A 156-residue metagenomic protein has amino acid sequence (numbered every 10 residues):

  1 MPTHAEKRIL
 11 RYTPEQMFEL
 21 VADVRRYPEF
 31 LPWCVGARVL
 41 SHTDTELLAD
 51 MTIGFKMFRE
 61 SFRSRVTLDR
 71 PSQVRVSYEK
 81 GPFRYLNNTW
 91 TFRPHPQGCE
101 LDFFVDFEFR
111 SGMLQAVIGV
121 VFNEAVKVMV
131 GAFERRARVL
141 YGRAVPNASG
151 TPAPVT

Functional and structural regions predicted by a protein language model:
M1-D44, Q97, R143, A153-T156: Hydrophobic ligand-binding cavity/cleft-lining segments
T3-K7, E46-L48, S61-R63, Q73 (+2 more regions): Intrinsic-disorder/low-complexity, polar/charged segments enriched in Ser/Thr/Lys/Arg/Asp/Glu/Gln
E6-R8, A37-V39, F62-T67, N87-P94 (+1 more regions): Hydrophobic/aromatic beta-strand elements that line small-molecule binding cavities or substrate pockets in beta-rich
P14, S41-T45, T67-P71, T91-E100: A short, structured loop/turn motif at beta-sheet edges
M17-F18, Y27, A49, F103 (+1 more regions): Hydrophobic pocket/interface hotspot
R38-K80, A132, P154-V155: Glycine-rich portal/gate segments that line the openings of hydrophobic small-molecule binding cavities
Y78-V128: Beta-strand/loop substructures that line and gate deep hydrophobic ligand-binding cavities in soluble
F109, M113-T156: A conserved amphipathic terminal alpha-helix motif
